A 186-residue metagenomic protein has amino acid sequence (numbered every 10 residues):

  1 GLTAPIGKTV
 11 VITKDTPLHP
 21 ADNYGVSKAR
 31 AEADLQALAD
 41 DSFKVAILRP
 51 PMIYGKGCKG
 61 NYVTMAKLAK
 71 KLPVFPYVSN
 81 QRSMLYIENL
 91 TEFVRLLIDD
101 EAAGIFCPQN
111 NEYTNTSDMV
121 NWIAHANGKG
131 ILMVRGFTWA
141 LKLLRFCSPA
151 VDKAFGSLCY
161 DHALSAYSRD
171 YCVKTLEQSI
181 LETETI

Functional and structural regions predicted by a protein language model:
G1-D22, A37-A39, K56: Active-site "gating" loop of Rossmann-like NAD(P)-dependent oxidoreductase/epimerase domains
A4-P5, A46-T64: Flexible, glycine-rich beta-alpha linker
H19-A46: Active-site Tyr-X1-5-Lys
D22, R82-E88, T114, Y171-K174: Residue-level signal for the nucleotide or nucleotide-sugar donor/cofactor binding architecture
P51-C58, Y77-I87, N110: Glycine-rich "substrate-gating" loop/helix at the edge of Rossmann-like oxidoreductase active sites
K67-L85, N89, F93-L96: A conserved pocket-lining segment of Rossmann-fold NAD(P)-dependent short-chain dehydrogenase/reductase
L96-V151, K174-I186: Mid/C-terminal beta-alpha module of Rossmann-like enzyme folds, strongest in SDR-family dehydrogenases/epimerases
L143-C172: Mobile cap/lid helix-loop segments that border enzyme active or cofactor-binding sites and regulate substrate access
